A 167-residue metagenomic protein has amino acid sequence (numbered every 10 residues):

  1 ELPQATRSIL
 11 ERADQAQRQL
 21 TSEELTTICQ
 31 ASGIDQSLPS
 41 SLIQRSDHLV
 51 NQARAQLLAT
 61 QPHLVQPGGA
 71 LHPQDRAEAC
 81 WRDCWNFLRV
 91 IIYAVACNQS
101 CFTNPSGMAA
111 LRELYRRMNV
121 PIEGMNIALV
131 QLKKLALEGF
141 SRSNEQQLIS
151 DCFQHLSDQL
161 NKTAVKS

Functional and structural regions predicted by a protein language model:
E1-N126, L137-S167: Core of compact, soluble alpha-helical bundle domains
L132: Conserved phosphate-interacting/catalytic interface
